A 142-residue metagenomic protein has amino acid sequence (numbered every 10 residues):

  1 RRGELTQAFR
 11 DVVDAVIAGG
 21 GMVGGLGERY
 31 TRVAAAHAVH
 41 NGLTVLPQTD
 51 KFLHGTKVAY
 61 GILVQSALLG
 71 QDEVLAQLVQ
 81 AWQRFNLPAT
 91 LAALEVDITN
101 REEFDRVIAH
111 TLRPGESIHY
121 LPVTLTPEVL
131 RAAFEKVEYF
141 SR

Functional and structural regions predicted by a protein language model:
R1-A81: Active-site segments that bind and position negatively charged phosphate/pyrophosphate groups
D72-R142: C-terminal charged capping/lid subdomain of soluble metabolic enzymes
